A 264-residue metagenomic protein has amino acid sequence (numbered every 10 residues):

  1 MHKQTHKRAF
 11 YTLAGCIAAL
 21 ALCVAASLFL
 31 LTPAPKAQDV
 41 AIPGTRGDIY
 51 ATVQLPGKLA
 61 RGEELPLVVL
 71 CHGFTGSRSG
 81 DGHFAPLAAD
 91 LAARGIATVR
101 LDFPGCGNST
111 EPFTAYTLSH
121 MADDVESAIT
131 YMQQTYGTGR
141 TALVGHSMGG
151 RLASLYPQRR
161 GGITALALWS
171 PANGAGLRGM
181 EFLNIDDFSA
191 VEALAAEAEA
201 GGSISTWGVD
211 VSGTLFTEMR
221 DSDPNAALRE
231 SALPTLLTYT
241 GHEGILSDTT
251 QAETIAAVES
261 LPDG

Functional and structural regions predicted by a protein language model:
L28-G62: N-terminal cap/lid segment of alpha/beta-hydrolase-fold proteins
I49, R151, G162-L261: The alpha/beta-hydrolase serine catalytic core
L65, H72-S77: Active-site glycine-rich loops that stabilize anionic/oxyanionic intermediates across multiple enzyme folds
G76-A88, F103, T249-T250: The serine-hydrolase catalytic nucleophile loop
R78-G80, C106-T138: Catalytic nucleophile-loop/oxyanion-hole region of alpha/beta-hydrolase and closely related hydrolase-like folds
A88-T110: Conserved alpha/beta-hydrolase
Y136-S147: Alpha/beta-hydrolase fold nucleophile elbow
G145-L155: Glycine-rich nucleophile elbow surrounding the catalytic serine of serine-hydrolase chemistry
